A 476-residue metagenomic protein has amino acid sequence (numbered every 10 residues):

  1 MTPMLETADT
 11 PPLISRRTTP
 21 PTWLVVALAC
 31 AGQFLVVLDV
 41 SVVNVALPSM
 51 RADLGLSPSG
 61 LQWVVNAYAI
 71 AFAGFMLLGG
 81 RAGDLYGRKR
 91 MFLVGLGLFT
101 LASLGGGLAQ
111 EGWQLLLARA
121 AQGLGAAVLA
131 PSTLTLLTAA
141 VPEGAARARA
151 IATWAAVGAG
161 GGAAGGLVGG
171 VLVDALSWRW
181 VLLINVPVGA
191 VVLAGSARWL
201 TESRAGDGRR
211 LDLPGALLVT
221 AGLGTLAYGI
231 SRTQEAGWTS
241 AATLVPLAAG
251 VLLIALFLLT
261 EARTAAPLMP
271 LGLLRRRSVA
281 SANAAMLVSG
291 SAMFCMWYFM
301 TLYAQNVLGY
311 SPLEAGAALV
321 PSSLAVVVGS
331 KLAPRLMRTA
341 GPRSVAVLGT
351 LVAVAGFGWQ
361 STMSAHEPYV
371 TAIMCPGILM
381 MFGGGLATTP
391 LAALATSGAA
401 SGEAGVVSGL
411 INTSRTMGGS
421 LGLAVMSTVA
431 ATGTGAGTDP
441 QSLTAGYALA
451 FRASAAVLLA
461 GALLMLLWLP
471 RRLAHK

Functional and structural regions predicted by a protein language model:
T2-R198, L332, A340, L351-V354 (+3 more regions): Transmembrane-helix bundle of Major Facilitator Superfamily
P3, L134, V186-A205, T220-R232 (+2 more regions): C-terminal membrane-cytosol helix-exit motif in multi-pass small-molecule transporters
T22-V45, P58, A241-L253, L259 (+2 more regions): 12-transmembrane solute porter fold
W23, E143-R147, A152, W199-A216 (+4 more regions): Short loop segments and helix-boundary regions at transmembrane helix junctions of multi-pass inner-membrane proteins
V36, V65-Y68, F72, F99 (+12 more regions): Structural signature of transmembrane alpha-helices in multi-pass secondary transporters
S59-G60, W113-A121, L176-I184, R209-D212 (+3 more regions): Interfacial loop-to-helix junctions that mark the boundaries of transmembrane helices in multi-pass membrane
L136, A140, V171, G195 (+7 more regions): A residue-level signal for alpha-helical anchor/packing sites in multi-pass solute transporters
